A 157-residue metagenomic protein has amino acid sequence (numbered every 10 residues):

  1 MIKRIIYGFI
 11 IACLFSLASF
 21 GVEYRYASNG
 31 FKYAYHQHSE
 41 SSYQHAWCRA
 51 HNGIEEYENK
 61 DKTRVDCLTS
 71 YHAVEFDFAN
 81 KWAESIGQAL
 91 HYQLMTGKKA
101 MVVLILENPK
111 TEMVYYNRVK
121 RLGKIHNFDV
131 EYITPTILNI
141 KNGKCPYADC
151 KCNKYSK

Functional and structural regions predicted by a protein language model:
M1-R4: Positively charged n-region of N-terminal signal peptides that target proteins for export
G8-S16: Bacterial N-terminal signal peptides
S19-S70: Acidic-basic catalytic patches of nuclease active cores, encompassing PD-(D/E)XK and other metal-cofactor nuclease
G30-S42, A50-I54, D77, I125-K157: Basic, alpha-helical nucleic-acid-binding regions used in initiation and control of genome expression
H45, L90, K120: Active-site phosphate/pyrophosphate- and oxyanion-stabilizing loops and adjacent acidic/basic residues in soluble
C67-F78, Y92: Conserved catalytic cores of phosphodiester-cleaving nucleases, focusing on short active-site segments
D77-A83, L94-N139: Nucleic-acid nuclease catalytic cores
E84-Q88: Short, surface-exposed coil-to-beta transition loops
